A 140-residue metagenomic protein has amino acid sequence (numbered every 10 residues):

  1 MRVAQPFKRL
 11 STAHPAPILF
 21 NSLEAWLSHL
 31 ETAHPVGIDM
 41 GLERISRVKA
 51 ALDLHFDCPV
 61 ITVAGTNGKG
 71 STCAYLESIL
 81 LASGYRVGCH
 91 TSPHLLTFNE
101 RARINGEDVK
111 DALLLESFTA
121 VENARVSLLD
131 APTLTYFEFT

Functional and structural regions predicted by a protein language model:
R2-L10, H14-G65, T72-Y85, H90 (+1 more regions): Short functional linear segments
L42, S46-F56, A82-T140: ATP-dependent carboxylate-amine ligase catalytic core
N67-K69, H94-L95: Short active-site-proximal "capping" loops at secondary-structure junctions
